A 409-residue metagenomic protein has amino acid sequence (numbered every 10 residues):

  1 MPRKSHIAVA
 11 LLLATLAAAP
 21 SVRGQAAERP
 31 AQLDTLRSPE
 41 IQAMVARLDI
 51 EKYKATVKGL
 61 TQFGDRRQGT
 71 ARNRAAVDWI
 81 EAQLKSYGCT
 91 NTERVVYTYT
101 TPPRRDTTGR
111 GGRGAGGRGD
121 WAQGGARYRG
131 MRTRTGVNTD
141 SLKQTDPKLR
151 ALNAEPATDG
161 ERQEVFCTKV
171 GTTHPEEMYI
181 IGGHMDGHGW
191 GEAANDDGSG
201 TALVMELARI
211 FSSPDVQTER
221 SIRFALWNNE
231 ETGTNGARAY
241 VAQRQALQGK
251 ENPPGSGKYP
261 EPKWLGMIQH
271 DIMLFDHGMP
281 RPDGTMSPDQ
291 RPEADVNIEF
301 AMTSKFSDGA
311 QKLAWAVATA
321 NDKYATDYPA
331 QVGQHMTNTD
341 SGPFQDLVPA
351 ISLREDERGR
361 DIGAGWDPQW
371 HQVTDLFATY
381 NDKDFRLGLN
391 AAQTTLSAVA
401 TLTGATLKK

Functional and structural regions predicted by a protein language model:
A8-A19: Bacterial N-terminal signal peptides
G24-V77, A82, Y87-R94, K169-G171 (+4 more regions): N-terminal hydrophobic or amphipathic helices/low-complexity stretches enriched in small/hydrophobic/Pro/Gly
P39-L48, T61-R72, R150-P156, D186-G198 (+5 more regions): Second-shell loop/turn segments in exported
Y53-T61, N91-V95, E164-T168, M178-G182 (+9 more regions): Structural recognition of the beta-strand scaffold that forms the well-ordered cores of secreted hydrolase catalytic
A55-T168: A non-catalytic alpha/beta surface segment that caps or lines the substrate-entry region of metallo-dependent hydrolase
V165-C167, I181-N235, T395: Alpha-helical metal-binding/catalytic segments enriched in His/Glu/Asp
W227-D340, D346-A350, E357: Metal-dependent peptidase/peptidase-like ectodomains
G359-K409: His/Asp/Glu-rich mid-to-C-terminal helical/loop segments that flank catalytic regions of hydrolases
